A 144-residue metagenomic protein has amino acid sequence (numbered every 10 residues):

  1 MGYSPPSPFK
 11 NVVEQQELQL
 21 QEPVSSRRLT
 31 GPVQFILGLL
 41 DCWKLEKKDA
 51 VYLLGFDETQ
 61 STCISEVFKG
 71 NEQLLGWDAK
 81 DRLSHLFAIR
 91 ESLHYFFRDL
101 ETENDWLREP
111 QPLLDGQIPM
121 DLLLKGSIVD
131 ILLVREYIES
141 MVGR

Functional and structural regions predicted by a protein language model:
M1-R144: Non-transmembrane "mature" sequence context
